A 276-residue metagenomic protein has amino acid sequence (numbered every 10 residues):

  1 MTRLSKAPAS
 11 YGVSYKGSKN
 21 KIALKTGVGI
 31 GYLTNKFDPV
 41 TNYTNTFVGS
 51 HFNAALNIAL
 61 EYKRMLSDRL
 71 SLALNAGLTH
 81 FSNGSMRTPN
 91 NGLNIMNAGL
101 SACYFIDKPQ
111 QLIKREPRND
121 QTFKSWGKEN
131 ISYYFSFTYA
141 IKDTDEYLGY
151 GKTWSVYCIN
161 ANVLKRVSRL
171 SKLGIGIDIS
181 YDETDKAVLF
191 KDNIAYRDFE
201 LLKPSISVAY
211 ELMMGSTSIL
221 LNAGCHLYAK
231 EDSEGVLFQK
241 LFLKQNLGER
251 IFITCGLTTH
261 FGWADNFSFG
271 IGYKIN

Functional and structural regions predicted by a protein language model:
M1, V28-K36, L78-G84, I106 (+6 more regions): Transmembrane beta-strands of outer-membrane beta-barrel pores
T2-A7, N20-I22, S50-L56, G92-A98 (+5 more regions): Residues that define the transmembrane beta-barrel architecture of outer-membrane proteins
A7-Y15, T26-I30, L56-R64, L100-Y104 (+6 more regions): Residues on the lipid-exposed face of transmembrane beta-strands in outer-membrane beta-barrel proteins
K16-A55, E61-L66, L70, I179-D192 (+1 more regions): Outer-membrane beta-barrel translocator/channel fold
I22, R64-L72, K108-L112, R169-L173 (+2 more regions): Repeated loop/turn-to-beta-strand initiation elements of outer-membrane beta-barrel proteins
N42-V48, N83-N90, E146-G149, D192-Y196 (+2 more regions): Extracellular loop and loop/strand-boundary signature of outer-membrane beta-barrel proteins
N94-R115, A264-N276: Outer-membrane beta-barrel "beta-signal"
W126-D145, Y150-N222: Detector for outer-membrane/organellar transmembrane beta-barrel domains, recognizing the amphipathic beta-strand
